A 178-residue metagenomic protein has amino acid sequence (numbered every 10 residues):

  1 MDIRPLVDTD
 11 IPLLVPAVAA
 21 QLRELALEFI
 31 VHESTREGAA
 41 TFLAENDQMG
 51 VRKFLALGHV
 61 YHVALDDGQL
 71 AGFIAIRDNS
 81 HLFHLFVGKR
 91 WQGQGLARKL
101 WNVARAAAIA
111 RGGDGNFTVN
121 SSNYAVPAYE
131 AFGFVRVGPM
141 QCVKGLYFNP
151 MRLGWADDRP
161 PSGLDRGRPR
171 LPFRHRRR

Functional and structural regions predicted by a protein language model:
D2-A20: A short beta-loop-alpha structural element at the N-terminal edge of CoA-dependent acyl/N-acetyltransferase catalytic
R23-M49: Conserved GNAT-fold acetyl-CoA-binding loop/helix
D47-H62: A short helix-loop-beta-strand connector motif used in the catalytic cores of GNAT acetyltransferases and, in some
G58-G72, R77: Conserved beta-hairpin
R77-R90: Conserved acetyl-CoA binding element of GNAT-fold acetyltransferases
G93-A106: Conserved acetyl-CoA-binding loop-helix of GNAT-fold acetyltransferases
A108-S122: Conserved GNAT acetyl-CoA-binding A-motif
T118-N120, E130, V135-M151: Conserved catalytic-core motifs of GNAT/GCN5-like acyltransferases
